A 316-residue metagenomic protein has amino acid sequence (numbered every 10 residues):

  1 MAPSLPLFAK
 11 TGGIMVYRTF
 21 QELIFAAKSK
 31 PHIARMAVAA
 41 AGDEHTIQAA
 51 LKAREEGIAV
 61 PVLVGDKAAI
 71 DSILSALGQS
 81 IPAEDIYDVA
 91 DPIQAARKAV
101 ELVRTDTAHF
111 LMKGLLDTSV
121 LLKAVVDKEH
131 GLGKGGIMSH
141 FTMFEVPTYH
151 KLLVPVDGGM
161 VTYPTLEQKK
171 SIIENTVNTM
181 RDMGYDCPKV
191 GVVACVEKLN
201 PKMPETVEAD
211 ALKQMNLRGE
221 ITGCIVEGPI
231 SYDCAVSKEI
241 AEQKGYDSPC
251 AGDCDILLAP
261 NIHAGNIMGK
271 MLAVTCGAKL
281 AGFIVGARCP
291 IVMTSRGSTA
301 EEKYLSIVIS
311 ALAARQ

Functional and structural regions predicted by a protein language model:
A2-M15: Short, Lys/Arg-enriched N-terminal segments with co-localized hydrophobic residues within the first ~10-30 amino acids
G13-L63, K67-C250, D255-Q316: Anion-binding alpha/beta catalytic cores of soluble intermediary-metabolism enzymes, centered on
